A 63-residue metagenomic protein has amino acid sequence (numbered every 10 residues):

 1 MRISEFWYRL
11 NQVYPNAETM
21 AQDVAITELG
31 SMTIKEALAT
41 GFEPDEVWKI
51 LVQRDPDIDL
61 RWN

Functional and structural regions predicted by a protein language model:
M1-N63: C-terminal alpha-helical interaction appendages
